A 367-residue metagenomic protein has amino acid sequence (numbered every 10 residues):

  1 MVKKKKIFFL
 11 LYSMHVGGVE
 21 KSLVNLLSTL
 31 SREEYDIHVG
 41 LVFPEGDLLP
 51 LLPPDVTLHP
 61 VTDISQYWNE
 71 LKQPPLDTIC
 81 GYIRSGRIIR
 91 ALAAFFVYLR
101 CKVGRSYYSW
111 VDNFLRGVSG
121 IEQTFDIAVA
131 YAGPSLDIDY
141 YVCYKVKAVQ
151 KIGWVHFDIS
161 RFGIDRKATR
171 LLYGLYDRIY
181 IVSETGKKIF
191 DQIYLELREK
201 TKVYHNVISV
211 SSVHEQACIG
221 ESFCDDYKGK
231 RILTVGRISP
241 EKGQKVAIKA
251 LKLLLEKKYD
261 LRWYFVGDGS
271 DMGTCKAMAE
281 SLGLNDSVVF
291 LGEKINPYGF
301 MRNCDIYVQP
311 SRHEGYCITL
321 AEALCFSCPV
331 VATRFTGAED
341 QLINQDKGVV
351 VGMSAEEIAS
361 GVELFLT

Functional and structural regions predicted by a protein language model:
E20-N25, K230-L253, Y259, S270-K276: A conserved mid-protein helix/loop that constitutes part of the nucleotide-sugar donor-binding site
I138-D139, D177-T201: A short, active-site helix/loop in glycosyltransferases that binds the activated sugar's phosphate group
S160-D165, D191, K202-G229: Acidic anion/phosphate-binding donor-loop and adjacent secondary structure in glycosyltransferase catalytic cores
E293, R312: Aromatic "clamp/platform" in nucleotide-sugar-dependent glycosyltransferases that forms part of the donor/acceptor
Y298, Y316-C325, E339-D340: Short alpha-helical segment that forms part of, or immediately flanks, the ligand-binding pocket in carbohydrate-active
E322, F335-Q345, V349-V350: Short acidic/histidine- and often glycine-rich active-site loop of Leloir-type glycosyltransferases that engages
P329-A332: Short hydrophobic beta-strand element within catalytic cores of glycosyltransferases and related nucleotide-activated
N344-A355, L364-L366: Conserved acidic donor-binding segment of nucleotide-sugar-dependent glycosyltransferases
